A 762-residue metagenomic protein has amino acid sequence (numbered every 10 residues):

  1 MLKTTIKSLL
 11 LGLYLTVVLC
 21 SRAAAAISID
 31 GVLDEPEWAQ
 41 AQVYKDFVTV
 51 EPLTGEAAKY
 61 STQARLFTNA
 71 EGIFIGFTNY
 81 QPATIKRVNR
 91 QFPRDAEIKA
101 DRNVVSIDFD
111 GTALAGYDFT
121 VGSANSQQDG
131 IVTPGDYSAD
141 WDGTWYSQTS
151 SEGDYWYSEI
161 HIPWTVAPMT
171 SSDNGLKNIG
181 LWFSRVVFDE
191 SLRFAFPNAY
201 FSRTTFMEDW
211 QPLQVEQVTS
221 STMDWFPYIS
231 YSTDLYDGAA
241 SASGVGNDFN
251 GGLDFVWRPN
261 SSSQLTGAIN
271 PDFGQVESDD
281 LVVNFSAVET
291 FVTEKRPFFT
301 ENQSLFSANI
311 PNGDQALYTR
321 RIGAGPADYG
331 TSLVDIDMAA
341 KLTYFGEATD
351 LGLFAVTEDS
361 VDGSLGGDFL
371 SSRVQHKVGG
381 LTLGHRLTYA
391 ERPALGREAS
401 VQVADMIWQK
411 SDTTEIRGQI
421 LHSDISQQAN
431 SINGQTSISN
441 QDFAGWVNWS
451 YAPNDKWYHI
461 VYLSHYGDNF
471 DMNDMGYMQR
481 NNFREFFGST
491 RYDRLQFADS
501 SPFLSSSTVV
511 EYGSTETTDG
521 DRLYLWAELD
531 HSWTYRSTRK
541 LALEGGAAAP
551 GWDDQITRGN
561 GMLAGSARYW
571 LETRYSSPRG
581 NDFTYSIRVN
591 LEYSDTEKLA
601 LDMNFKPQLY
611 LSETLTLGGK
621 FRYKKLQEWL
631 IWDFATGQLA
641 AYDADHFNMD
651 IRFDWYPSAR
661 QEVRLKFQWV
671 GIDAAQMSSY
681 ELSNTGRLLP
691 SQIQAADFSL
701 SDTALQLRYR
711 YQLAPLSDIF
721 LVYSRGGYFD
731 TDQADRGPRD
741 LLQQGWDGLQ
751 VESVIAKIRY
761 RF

Functional and structural regions predicted by a protein language model:
M1-I6: N-terminal secretory signal peptides that target proteins for export/translocation
S8-C20: Bacterial N-terminal signal peptides
A25-L370, Q375: Structural preference for beta-rich elements and adjacent junctions enriched in aromatics
F74, Y157, M169, D224 (+15 more regions): Membrane-spanning beta-strand positions in outer-membrane beta-barrel proteins
A167-K177, V215-M223, R258, S262 (+8 more regions): Short loop/turn motifs that connect adjacent beta-strands in outer-membrane beta-barrel proteins
F201-S220, E358-Q409, T538-E592, A600-D602 (+1 more regions): Outer-membrane beta-barrel transmembrane domain signature of Gram-negative proteins, especially the mid-to-C-terminal
Q264, N270, S278-D279, T293-K295 (+4 more regions): Extended, well-ordered alpha-helical scaffold/bundle regions in very large, multi-domain proteins
D335, L421-F762: Exposed, low-structure sequence patches enriched in small/polar residues
